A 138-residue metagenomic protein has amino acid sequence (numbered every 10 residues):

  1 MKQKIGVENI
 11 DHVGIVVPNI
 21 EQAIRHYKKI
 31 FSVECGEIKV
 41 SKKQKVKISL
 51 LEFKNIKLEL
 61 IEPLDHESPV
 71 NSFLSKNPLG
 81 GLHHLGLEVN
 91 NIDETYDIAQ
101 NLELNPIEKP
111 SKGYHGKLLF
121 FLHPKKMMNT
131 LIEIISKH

Functional and structural regions predicted by a protein language model:
M1-G6, K39, S49-E52, K57-E59 (+1 more regions): Vicinal oxygen chelate
M1-Q44, S68: Long, hydrophobic N-terminal alpha-helical segment
I10-V17, Y27, L51, L58-I61 (+4 more regions): Short, structured motif recognition centered on aromatic/hydrophobic residues
V17-I24, E34, L64-D65, N77-K125: Vicinal oxygen chelate
Q44-V46, P69, G116-L118: Short secondary-structure boundary/hinge segments and terminal tails
V46, F53-N55, N77-L82: Short connector loops at helix/strand junctions that flank enzyme active sites, especially segments positioning acidic
F73: Regulatory and interaction patches adjacent to catalytic/ligand-binding sites in large macromolecular machines
